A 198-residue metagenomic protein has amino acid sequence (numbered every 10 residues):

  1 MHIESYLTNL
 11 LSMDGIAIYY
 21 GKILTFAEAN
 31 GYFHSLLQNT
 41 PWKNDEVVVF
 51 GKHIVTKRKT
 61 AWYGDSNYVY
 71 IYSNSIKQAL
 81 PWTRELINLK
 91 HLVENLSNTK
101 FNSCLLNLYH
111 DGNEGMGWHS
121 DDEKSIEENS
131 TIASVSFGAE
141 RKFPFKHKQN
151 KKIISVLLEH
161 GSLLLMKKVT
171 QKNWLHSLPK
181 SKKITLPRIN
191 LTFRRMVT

Functional and structural regions predicted by a protein language model:
M1-T198: Non-heme Fe(II) oxygenase metal-center motifs and adjacent flexible, charged/small-residue loops
